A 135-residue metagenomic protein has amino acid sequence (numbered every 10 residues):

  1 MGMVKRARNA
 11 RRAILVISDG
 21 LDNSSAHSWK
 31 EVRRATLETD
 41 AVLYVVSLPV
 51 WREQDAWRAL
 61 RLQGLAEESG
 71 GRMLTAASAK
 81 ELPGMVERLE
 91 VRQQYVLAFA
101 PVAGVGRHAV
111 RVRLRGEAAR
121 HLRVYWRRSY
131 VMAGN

Functional and structural regions predicted by a protein language model:
M1-N135: Scaffold/interface architecture of coatomer-like assemblies
